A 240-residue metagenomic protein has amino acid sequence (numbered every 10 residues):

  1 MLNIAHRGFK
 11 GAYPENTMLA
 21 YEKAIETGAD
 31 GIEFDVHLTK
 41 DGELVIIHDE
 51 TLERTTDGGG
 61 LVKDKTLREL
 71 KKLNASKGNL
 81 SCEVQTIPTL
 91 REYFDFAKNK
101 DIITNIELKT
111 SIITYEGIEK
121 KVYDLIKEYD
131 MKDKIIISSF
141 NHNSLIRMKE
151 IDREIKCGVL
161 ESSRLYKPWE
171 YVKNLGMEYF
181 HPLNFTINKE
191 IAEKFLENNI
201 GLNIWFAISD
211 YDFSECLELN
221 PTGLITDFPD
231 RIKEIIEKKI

Functional and structural regions predicted by a protein language model:
M1-I240: Phosphate-group recognition and catalysis centered on beta-loop-alpha active-site segments
